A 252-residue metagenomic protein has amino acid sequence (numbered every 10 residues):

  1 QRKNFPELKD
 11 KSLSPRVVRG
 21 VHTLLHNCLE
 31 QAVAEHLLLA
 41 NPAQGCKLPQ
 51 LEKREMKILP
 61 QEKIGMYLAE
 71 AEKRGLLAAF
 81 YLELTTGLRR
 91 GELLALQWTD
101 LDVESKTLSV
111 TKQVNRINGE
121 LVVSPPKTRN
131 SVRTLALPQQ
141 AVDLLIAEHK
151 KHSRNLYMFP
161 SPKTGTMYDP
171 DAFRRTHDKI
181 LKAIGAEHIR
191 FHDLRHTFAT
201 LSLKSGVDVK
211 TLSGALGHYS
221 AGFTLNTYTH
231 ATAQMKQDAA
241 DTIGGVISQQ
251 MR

Functional and structural regions predicted by a protein language model:
Q1-L37, P42, K53, T166-A172 (+1 more regions): N-terminal core-binding DNA-recognition domain of tyrosine site-specific recombinases/integrases
E7, K11, P15, M66-L76 (+5 more regions): Short, basic (Lys/Arg/His-rich) helix/loop patches that form interaction surfaces in the mid-to-C-terminal regions
K11-P15, R19-V21, A34, L38-W98 (+6 more regions): Basic, Lys/Arg- and aromatic-enriched nucleic-acid-binding interface segment
Q50, I58, V114-R116, L216-T242: Catalytic-site neighborhood detector that most strongly recognizes the C-terminal catalytic loop/helix of tyrosine
A69, S105, N118-D143, A147 (+2 more regions): C-terminal secondary-structure termini that scaffold catalytic or DNA-interacting sites
D100-T107, E187-H188, V207-T229: Short, polar N-cap/turn motifs at the start of nucleic acid-interacting alpha helices
